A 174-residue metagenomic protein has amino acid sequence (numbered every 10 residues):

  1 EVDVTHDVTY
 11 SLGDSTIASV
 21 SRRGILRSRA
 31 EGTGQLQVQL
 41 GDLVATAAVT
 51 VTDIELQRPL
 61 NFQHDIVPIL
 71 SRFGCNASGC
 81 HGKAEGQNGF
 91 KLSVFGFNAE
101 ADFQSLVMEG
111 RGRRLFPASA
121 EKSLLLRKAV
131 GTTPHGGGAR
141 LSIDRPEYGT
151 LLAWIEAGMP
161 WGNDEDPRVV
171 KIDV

Functional and structural regions predicted by a protein language model:
E1-V174: Aromatic- and Gly/Pro-enriched helix-to-coil junctions and flexible linker segments
